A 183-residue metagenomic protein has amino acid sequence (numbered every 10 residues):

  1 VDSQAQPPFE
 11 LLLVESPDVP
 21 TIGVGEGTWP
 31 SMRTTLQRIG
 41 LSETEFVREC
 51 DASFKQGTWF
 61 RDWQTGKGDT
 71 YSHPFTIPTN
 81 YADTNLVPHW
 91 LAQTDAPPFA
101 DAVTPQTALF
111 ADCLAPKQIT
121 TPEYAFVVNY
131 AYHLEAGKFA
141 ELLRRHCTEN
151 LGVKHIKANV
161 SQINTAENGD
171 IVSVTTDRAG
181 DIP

Functional and structural regions predicted by a protein language model:
D2-V24: Glycine-rich FAD pyrophosphate-binding loop
S3-Q4, R38, H146-E149: Active-site catalytic microenvironments for nucleophilic, acid-base chemistry
P8, T70, D181-P183: Short, mixed charged/polar active-site loops that provide acid/base catalysis or chelate metal/phosphate cofactors
F9, R48-C50, Y124: Short, glycine/acidic-rich hinge or "gate" loops at secondary-structure transitions that mediate conformational
F9-E15, I39, F46, K138 (+1 more regions): General structural concept
L11-S16, I119-V128: A short, surface-exposed helix-loop junction/capping segment
P20-D112: Dinucleotide-binding Rossmann-like beta1-alpha1 core, especially the glycine-rich loop that anchors the ADP
E123-Q162, E167-I171, T175-I182: Helical element adjacent to the flavin cofactor pocket in flavoenzyme catalytic cores
